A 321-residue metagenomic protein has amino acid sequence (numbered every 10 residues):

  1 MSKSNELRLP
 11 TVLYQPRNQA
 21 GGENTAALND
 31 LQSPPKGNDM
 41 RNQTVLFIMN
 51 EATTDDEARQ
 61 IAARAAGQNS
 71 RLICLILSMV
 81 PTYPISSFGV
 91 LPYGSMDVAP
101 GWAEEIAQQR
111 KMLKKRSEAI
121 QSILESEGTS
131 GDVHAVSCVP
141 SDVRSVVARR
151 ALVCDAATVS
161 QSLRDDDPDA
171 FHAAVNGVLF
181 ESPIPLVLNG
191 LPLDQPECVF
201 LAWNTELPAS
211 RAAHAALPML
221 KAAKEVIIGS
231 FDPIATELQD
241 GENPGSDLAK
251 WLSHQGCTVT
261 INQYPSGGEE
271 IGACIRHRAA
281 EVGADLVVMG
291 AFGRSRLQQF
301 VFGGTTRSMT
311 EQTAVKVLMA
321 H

Functional and structural regions predicted by a protein language model:
S2-R41, M79, A107, K115-A157 (+3 more regions): Structural beta-alpha unit
K3-G101, E181-I184, D194-Y264: Small/aliphatic-rich secondary-structure junction motif
M96-K114: A short acidic, glycine-rich active-site loop that binds or catalyzes chemistry on phosphate/adenosine moieties
S130-G190: Hydrophobic alpha-helical segments and helix pairs
A157-Q161, L188-N189, I227-D232, I261-N262 (+1 more regions): Short beta-strands and strand-loop turn motifs
V159-G177, P196, M289-E311: Glycine-rich, Arg-bearing micro-motifs that act as flexible, cationic patches
Q312-H321: Short, flexible loop segments at boundaries between secondary-structure elements
